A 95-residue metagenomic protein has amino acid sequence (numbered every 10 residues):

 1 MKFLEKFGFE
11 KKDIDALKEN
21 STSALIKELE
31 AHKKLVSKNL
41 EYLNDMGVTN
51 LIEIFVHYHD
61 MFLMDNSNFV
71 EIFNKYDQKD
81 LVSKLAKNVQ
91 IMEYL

Functional and structural regions predicted by a protein language model:
M1-L95: Long amphipathic alpha-helical repeat/alpha-solenoid cores
